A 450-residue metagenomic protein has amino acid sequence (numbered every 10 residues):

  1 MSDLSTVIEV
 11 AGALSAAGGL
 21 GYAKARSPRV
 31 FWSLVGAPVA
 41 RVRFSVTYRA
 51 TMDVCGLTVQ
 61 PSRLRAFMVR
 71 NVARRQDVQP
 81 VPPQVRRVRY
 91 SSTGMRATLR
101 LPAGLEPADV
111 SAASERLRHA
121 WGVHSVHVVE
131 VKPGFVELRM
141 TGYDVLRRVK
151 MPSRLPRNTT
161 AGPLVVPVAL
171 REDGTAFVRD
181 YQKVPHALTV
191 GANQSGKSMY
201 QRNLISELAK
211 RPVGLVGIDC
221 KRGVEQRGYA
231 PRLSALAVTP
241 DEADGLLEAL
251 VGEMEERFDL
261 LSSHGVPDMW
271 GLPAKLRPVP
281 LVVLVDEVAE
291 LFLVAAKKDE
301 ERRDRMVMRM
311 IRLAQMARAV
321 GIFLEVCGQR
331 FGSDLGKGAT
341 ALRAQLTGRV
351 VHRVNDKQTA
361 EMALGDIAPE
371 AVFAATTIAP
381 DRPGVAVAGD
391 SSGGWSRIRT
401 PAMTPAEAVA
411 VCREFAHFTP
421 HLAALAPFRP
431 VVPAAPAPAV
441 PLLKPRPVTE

Functional and structural regions predicted by a protein language model:
M1-G36, L155-H264, P278-E361, P369-V372 (+1 more regions): P-loop NTPase catalytic phosphate-binding loop
V30-M68, A406-E407, V411, P427-V448: Acidic, low-complexity cytosolic linker/stalk segments
V35-L164, G174, G332-S333: N-terminal "pre-motor" subdomain/linker immediately upstream of P-loop NTPase catalytic cores
R87-R89, V128-E130, A169-R171, V178-Y181 (+3 more regions): Replace "in large, NTP-powered and nucleic-acid-processing enzymes" with "in large, NTP-powered factors and other
L105-P107, L146-R148, A187, L291 (+1 more regions): Residue-level signal for secondary-structure boundary sites
E115-R116, H127-E130, V136-L138, D144-R157 (+1 more regions): Conserved ATP-driven motor cores of ASCE-family P-loop NTPases powering translocation/secretion/packaging/pilus
K132-M140, G265-P278, Q329-F331: Glycine/charge-rich, flexible interdomain linkers and switch-proximal surface loops that mediate coupling
